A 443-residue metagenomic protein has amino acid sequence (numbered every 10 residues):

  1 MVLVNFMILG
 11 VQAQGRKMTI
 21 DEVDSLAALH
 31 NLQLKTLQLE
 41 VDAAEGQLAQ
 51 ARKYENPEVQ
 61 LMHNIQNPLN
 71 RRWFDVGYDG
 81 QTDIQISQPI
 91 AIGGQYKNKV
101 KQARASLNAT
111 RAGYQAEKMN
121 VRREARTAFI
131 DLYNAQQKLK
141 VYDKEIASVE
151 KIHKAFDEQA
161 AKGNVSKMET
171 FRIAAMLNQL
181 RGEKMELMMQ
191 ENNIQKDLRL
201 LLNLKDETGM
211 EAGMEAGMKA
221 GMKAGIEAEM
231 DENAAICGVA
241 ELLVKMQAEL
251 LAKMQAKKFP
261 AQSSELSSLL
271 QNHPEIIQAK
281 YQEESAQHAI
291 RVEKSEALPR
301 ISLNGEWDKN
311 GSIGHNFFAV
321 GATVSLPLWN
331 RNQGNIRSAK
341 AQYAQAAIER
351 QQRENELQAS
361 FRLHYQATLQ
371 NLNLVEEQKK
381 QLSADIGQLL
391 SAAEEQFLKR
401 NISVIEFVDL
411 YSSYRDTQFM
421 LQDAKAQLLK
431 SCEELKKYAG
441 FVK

Functional and structural regions predicted by a protein language model:
M1-I20, K443: Bacterial Sec-dependent N-terminal signal peptides
V11-E40, N192, E207, M214 (+2 more regions): Sec-dependent signal peptide cleavage junction
Q14-R16, Q60-I90, K99, N233-C237 (+3 more regions): Small/polar, glycine/serine/threonine/aspartate-rich low-complexity segments that form flexible
M18, N120-N272, H364, N371: Periplasmic alpha-helical coiled-coil/stalk elements that build and connect Gram-negative outer-membrane
S25-K35, A43-P57, I84-K101, A112-M119 (+6 more regions): A glycine-/polar-enriched beta->alpha junction
T36-A51, E117, V121-Y142, K151 (+6 more regions): Amphipathic alpha-helical coiled-coil segments
V100-R104, K167-M176, V404-S412: Short, charged, amphipathic alpha-helical segments
D206-T208, M214, M218-A224, A234 (+1 more regions): Acidic, low-complexity, intrinsically disordered peripheral segments
